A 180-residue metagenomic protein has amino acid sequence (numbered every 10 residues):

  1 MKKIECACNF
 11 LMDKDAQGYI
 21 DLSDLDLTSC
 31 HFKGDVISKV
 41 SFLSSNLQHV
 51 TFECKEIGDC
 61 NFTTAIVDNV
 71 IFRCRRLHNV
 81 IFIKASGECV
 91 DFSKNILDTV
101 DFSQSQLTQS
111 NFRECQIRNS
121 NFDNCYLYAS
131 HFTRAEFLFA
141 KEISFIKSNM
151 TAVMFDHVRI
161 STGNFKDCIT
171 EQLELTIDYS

Functional and structural regions predicted by a protein language model:
K2-S180: Tandem repeat scaffolds
